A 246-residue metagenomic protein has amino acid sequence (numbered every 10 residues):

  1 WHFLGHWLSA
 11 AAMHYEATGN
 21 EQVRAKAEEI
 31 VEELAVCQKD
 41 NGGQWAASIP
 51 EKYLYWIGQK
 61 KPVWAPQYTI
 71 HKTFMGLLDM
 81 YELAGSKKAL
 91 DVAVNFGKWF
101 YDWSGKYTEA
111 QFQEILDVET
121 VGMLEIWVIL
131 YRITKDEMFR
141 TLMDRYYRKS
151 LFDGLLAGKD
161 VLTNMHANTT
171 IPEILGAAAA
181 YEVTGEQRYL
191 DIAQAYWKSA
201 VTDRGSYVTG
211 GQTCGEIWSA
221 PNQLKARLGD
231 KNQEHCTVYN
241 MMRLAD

Functional and structural regions predicted by a protein language model:
W1-D246: Glycan-recognition and catalytic cores of secretory/periplasmic carbohydrate-active enzymes
